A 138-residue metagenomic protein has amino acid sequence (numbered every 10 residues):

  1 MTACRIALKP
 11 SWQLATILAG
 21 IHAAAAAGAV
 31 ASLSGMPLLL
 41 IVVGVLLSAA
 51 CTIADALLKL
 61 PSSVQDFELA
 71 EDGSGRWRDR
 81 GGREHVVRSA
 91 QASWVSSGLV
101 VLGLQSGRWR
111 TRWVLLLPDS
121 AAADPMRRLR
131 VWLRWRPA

Functional and structural regions predicted by a protein language model:
M1-V30: N-terminal membrane-targeting/pre-transmembrane regions
A31-L40: Transmembrane helix interruption/hinge and helix-loop junction motifs
L39-A49: Hydrophobic core segments of alpha-helical transmembrane domains in multi-pass membrane proteins
S48-L69: Transmembrane-cytosolic junction motif
S63-V87: Membrane-cytosol interface motif
R83-E84, V100-G103: Cytosolic, membrane-proximal regulatory domains of ion/volume homeostasis and mechanosensation machinery
R88-V95: Active-site metal-binding core of divalent-cation-utilizing nuclease and nuclease-like domains
T111-A138: A membrane-cytosol interface segment of integral membrane proteins
